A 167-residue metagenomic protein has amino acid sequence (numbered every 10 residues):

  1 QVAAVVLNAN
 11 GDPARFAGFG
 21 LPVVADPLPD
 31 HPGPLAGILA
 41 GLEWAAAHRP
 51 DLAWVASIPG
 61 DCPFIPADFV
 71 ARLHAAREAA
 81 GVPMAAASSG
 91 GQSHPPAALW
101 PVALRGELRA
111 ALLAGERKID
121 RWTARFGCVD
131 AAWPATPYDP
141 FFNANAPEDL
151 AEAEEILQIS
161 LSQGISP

Functional and structural regions predicted by a protein language model:
Q1-I119, A124-P140, P147-I156, S160-L161: Nucleotide and nucleotide-moiety/phosphate-recognizing core
